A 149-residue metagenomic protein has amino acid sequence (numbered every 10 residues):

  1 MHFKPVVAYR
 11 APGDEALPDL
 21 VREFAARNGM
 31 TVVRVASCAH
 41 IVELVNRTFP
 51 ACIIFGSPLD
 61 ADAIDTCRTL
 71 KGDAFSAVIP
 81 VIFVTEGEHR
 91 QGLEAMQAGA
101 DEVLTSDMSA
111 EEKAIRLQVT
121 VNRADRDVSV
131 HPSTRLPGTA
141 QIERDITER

Functional and structural regions predicted by a protein language model:
R10-A36: Two-component/phosphorelay signaling modules centered on CheY-like receiver
A36-A51, L59: Acidic, metal-coordinating helix/loop segments flanking the phosphotransfer/catalytic sites of two-component signaling
N46-T48, K71-A77, A98: Conserved phosphotransfer cores of two-component systems
C52-F55, A77-H89: A short, hydrophobic beta-strand element within the central beta-sheet of small alpha/beta folds
A61-D65, T69, T85-E102: Alpha4 helix (beta4-alpha4-beta5 surface) of REC/receiver domains from two-component response regulators
M108-L117: C-terminal output helix
L117-V130: The C-terminal output helix
P137-R149: Short regulatory alpha-helical coupling segments that immediately precede and/or link into cyclic nucleotide signaling
